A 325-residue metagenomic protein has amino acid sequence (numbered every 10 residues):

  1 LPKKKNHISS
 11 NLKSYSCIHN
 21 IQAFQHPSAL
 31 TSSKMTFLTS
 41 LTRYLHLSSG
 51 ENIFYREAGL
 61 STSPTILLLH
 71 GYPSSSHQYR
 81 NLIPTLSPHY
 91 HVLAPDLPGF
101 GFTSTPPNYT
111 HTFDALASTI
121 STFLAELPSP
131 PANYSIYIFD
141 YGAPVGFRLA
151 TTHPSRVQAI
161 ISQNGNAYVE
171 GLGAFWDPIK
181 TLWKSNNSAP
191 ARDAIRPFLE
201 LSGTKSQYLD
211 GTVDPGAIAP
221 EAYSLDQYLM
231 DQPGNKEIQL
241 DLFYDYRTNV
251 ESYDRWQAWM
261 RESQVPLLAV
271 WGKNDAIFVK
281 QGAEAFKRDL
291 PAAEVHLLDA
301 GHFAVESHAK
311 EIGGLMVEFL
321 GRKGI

Functional and structural regions predicted by a protein language model:
K4-N6: Polybasic, lysine-rich low-complexity intrinsically disordered segments
S14, H26: Cationic, low-complexity basic patches in intrinsically disordered or flexible, solvent-exposed regions
T36-T65, P73, L93, F100-Y137 (+4 more regions): Flexible "cap/lid" subdomain of the alpha/beta-hydrolase fold that forms the substrate-access gate
Y72-I83: The serine-hydrolase catalytic nucleophile loop
S87-D96: Active-site machinery of serine-nucleophile hydrolases
